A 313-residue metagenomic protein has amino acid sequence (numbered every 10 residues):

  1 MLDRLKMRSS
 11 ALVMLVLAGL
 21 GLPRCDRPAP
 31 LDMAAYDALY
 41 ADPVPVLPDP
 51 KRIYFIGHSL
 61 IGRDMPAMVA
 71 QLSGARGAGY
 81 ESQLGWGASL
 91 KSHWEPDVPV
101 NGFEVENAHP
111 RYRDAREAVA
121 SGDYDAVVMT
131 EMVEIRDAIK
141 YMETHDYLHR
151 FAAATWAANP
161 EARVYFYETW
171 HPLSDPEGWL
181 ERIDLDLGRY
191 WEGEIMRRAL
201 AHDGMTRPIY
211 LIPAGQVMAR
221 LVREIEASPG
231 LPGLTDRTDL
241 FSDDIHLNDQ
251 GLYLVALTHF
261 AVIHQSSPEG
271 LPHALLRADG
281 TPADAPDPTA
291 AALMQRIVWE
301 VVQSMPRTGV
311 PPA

Functional and structural regions predicted by a protein language model:
L2-A11: Bacterial N-terminal signal peptides that target proteins for export
V16-D32: Bacterial Sec-dependent signal peptides at the C-terminal "C-region" and cleavage site
D26-R27, D236-A313: Conserved catalytic region of serine esterases and O-acyltransferases that act on ester linkages in lipids
A29-A88: Serine-esterase "nucleophile elbow" of acetyl-processing enzymes
L47-F55, D125-R136, G280: Acidic/histidine-rich, surface-exposed loop or edge segments in extracytoplasmic proteins
S59, R63, M68-R76, T130 (+4 more regions): Structured segments of extracytoplasmic/periplasmic soluble domains in secreted or envelope-associated proteins
R63-H145: Conserved SGNH/GDSL esterase-like catalytic core that processes O-acyl groups on lipids and polysaccharides
R113-D249, A261: Alpha-helical cap/lid subdomain in secreted, periplasmic, or secretory-pathway luminal O-acyl-processing enzymes
